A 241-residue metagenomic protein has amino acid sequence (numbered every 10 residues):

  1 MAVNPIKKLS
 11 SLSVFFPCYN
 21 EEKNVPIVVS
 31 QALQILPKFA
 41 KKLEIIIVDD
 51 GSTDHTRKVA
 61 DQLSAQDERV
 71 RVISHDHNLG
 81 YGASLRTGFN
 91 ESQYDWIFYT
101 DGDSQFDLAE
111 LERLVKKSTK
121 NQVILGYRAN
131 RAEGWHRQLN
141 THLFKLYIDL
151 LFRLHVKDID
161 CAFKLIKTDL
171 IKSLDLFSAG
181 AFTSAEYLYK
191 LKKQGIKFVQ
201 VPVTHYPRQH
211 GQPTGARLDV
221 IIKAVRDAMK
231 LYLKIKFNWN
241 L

Functional and structural regions predicted by a protein language model:
M1-Q34, K41: N-proximal low-complexity "stem/linker" segments adjacent to membrane-targeting elements
L9-L12, L33-I47, H55, E68-R71: Short loop->beta transition adjacent to catalytic acidic/histidine clusters or analogous donor-positioning motifs
K23-I27, D54-L63: Acidic helix N-cap motif at the loop->helix transition within catalytic regions of sugar-transfer enzymes
L43-I46, R57-E91: Conserved donor nucleotide-binding strand/loop of the catalytic core
D49-R57, S104: A conserved acidic beta->alpha catalytic loop
H75-E91, W96, Q105-A181, P207-V225 (+1 more regions): Acceptor/aglycone-binding surface of glycosyltransferases and processive sugar-polymer synthases
H155, L176-A179, L188-Y206: Catalytic donor-sugar/metal-binding loop of nucleotide-sugar-dependent glycosyltransferases
